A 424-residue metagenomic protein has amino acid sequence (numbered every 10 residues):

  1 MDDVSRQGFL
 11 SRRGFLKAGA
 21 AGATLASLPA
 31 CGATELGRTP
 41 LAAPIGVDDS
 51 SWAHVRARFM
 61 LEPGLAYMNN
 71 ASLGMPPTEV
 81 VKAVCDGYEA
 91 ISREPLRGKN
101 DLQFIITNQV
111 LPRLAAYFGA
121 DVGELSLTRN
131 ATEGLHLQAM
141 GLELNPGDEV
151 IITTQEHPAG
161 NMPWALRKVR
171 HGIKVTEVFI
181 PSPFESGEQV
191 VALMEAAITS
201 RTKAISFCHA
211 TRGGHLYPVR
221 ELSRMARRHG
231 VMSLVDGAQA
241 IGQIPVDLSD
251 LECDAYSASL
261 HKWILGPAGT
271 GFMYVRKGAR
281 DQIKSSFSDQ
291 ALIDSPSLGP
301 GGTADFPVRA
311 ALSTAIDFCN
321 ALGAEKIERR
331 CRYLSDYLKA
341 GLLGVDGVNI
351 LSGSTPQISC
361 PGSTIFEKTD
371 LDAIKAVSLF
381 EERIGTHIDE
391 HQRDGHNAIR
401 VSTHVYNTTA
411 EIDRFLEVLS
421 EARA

Functional and structural regions predicted by a protein language model:
D2-A424: Pyridoxal 5′-phosphate
